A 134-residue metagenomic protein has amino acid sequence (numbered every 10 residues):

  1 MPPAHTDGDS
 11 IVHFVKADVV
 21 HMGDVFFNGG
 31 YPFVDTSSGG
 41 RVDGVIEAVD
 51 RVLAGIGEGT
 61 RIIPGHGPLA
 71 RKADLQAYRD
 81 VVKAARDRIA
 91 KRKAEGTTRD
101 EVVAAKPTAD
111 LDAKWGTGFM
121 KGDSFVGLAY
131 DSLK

Functional and structural regions predicted by a protein language model:
P2-A84, R88: Metallo-beta-lactamase
A54-G55, L69-K134: Accessory terminal helices/loops
